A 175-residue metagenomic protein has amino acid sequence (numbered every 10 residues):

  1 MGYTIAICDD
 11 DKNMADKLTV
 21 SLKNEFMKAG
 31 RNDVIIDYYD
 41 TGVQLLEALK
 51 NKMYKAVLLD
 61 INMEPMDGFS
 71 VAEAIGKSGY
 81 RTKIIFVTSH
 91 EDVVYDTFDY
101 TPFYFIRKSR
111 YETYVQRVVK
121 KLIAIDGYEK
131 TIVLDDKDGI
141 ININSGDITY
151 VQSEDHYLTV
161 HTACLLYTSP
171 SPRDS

Functional and structural regions predicted by a protein language model:
G2-K23, V57: Conserved acidic segment of CheY-like receiver
I7, Y38, F86-V87: Conserved SAM-binding loop
K12, D40-Q44: Acidic phosphotransfer microenvironment of two-component signaling modules
A15, Y38, P65-M66: Residue-level signal for the "D+5" position in two-component response regulator receiver
D16-F26, L45, V71-A72: Short, well-ordered amphipathic alpha-helices
F26-D40, A48: Short hydrophobic/Thr-rich beta-strand motif most characteristic of the beta2 strand and flanking loop of CheY-like
L46-Y128: CheY-like receiver
R117-S169, R173: Conserved binding/recognition cores within well-folded domains
